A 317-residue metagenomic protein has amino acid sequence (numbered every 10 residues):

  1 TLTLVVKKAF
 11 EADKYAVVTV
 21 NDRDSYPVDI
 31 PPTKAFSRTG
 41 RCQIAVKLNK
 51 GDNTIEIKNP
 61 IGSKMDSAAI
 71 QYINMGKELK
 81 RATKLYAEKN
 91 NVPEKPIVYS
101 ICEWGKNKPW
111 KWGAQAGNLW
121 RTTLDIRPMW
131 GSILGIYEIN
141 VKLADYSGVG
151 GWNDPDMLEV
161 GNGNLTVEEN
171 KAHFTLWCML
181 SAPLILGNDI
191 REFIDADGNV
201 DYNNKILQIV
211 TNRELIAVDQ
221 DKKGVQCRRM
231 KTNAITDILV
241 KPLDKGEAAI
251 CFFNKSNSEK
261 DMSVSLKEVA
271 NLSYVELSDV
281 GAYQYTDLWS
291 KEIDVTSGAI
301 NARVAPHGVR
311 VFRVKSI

Functional and structural regions predicted by a protein language model:
T1-K64, K260, V269-D279, G298 (+1 more regions): Extracytoplasmic
V6, K64-M65, E159-E168, I185-L207 (+1 more regions): Active-site rim elements
A9-F10, I61-S63, E103-K108, I185 (+1 more regions): Solvent-exposed loop/turn segments at secondary-structure junctions within structured extracellular/periplasmic domains
I70, K77-D189: Glycan-recognition surfaces
A172-K231: Catalytic cores of secreted or luminal carbohydrate-active enzymes
W177-L180, I185-G187, T232-S273: Carbohydrate-binding surface patches
K267-I293: C-terminal accessory region downstream of the catalytic core in glycan-modifying enzymes
I293-I317: Intrinsically disordered, low-complexity Pro/Gly/Ser/Thr-rich segments with frequent PxxP/GP/PP motifs and embedded
